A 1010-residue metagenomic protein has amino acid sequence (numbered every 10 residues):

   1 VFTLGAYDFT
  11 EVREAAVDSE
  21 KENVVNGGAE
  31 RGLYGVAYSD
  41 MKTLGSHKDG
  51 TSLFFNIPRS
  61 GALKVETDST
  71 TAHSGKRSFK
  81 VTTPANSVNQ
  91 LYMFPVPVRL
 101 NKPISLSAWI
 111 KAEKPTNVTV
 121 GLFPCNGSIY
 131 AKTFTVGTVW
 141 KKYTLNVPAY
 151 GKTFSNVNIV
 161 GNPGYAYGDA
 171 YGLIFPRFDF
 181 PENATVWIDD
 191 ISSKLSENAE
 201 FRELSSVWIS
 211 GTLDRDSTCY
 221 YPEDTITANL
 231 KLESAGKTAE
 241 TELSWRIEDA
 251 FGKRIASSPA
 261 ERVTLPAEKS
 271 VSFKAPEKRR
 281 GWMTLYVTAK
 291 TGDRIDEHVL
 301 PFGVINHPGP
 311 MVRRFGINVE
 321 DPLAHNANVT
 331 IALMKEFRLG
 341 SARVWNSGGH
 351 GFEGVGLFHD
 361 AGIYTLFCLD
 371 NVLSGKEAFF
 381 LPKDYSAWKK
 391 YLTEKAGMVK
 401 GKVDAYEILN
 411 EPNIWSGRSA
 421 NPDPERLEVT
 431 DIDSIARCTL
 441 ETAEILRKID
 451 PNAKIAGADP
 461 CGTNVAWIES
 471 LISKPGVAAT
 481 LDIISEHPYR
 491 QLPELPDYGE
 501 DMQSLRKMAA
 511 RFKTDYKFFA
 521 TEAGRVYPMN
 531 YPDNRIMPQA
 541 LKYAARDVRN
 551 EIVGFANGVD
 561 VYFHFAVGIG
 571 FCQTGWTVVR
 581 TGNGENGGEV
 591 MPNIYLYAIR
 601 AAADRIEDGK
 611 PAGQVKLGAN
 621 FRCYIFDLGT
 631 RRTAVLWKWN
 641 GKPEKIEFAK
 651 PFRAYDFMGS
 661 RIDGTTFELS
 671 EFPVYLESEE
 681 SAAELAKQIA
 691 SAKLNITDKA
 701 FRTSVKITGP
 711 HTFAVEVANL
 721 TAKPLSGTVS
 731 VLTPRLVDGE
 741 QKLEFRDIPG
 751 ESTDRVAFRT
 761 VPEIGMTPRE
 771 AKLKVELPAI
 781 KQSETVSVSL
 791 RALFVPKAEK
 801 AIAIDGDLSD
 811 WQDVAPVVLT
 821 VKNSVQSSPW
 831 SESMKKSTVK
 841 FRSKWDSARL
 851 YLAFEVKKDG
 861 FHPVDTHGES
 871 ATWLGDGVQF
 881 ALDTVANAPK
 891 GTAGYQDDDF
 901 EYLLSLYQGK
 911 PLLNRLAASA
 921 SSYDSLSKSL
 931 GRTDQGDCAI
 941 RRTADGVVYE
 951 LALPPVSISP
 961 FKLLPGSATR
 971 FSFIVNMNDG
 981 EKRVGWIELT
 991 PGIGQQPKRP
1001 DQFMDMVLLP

Functional and structural regions predicted by a protein language model:
V1-S272, T288-R294, P310-N318, P382 (+4 more regions): Extracellular and organelle-lumenal recognition/adhesion modules and their flexible linkers in secreted
F2, D663-T697: C-terminal beta-strand-rich structural cap/linker in extracellular carbohydrate-active enzymes
T3-G5, T225, P762-P1010: Structural preference for beta-rich elements and adjacent junctions enriched in aromatics
L195, A324, K376-K507, N530-R549 (+1 more regions): Active-site cleft segment of glycoside hydrolase catalytic domains centered on the general acid/base Glu
A239, V615-P651, F657, T712-A714 (+2 more regions): Carbohydrate-binding surface patches
P322-C368: Catalytic domains of carbohydrate-active enzymes, especially glycoside hydrolases
S485-D533, N550, A556, D560-V567 (+1 more regions): Glycoside hydrolase catalytic-domain groove-lining segments
R525-R600, D604, Q614-F621, G629: Aromatic/acidic polysaccharide-binding cleft in carbohydrate-active enzymes
